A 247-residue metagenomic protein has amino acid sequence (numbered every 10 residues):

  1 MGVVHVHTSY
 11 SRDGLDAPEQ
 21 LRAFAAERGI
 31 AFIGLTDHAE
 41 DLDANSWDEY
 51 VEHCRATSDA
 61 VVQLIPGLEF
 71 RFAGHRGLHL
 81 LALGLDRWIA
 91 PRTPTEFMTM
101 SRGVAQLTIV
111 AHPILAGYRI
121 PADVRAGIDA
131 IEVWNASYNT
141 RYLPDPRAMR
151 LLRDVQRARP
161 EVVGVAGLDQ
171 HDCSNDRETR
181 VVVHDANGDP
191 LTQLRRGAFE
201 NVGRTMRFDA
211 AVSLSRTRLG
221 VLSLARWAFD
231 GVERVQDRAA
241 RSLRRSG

Functional and structural regions predicted by a protein language model:
M1, A26, R55-S58, T93-I109 (+1 more regions): Surface-exposed amphipathic alpha-helices with a cationic face
M1-A73, S174: An N-terminally biased module of ancient metal coordination in phosphate/nucleic-acid-related enzymes
G2-V3, A31-L35, Q63-P66, L107-V110 (+2 more regions): Structural recognition of the beta-strand scaffold that forms the well-ordered cores of secreted hydrolase catalytic
V4, G14, P18-E19, A23 (+2 more regions): Charged catalytic cores and adjacent phosphate/nucleic-acid-binding surfaces used for phosphate/nucleic-acid chemistry
D43-E49, R92-M100, P146-A148: Active-site-adjacent beta->alpha loops and helix N-cap segments on the catalytic face of soluble alpha/beta enzymes
T57-I65, G103, R125-A126, R159 (+1 more regions): Short, well-ordered coil/turn elements that cap or connect secondary structure elements
E69-F70, I109-A116, N135: Conserved catalytic scaffold of divalent metal-dependent phosphoesterases
G84-P91, V110-H112: Catalytic beta/alpha-barrel core
